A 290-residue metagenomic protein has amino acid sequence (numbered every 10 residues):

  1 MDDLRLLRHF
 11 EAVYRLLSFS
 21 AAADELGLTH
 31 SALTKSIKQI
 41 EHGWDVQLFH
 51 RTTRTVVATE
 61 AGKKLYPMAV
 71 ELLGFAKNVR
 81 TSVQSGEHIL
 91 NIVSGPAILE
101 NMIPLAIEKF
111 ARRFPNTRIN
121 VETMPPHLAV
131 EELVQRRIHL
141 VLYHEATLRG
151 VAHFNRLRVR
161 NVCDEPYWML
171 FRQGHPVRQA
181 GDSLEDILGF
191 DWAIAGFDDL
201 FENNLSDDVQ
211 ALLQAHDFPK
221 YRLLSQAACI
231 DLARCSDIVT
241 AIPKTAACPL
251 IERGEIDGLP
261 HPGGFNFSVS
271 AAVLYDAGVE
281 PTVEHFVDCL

Functional and structural regions predicted by a protein language model:
L7, G43-W44, L65-E87, I98 (+1 more regions): Alpha-helical linker/hinge and terminal dimerization helices associated with HTH transcriptional regulators
E11-T29: Short helix-boundary/capping micro-motifs
R15, E41-A58: A short LG(V/I)-centered, amphipathic sequence patch enriched for acidic residue(s) preceding the LG motif
E87-G150: Central regulatory/effector-binding core of bacterial HTH transcription factors
P125-P126, V134-R137, H144, D198-D257: Hydrophobic hinge/microswitch elements
H144, R178-L184, L188-Q214, E280 (+1 more regions): Secondary-structure junction motif
F154-A193: Flexible hinge/capping segments at coil-to-helix
D257-L290: A late-sequence structural motif
